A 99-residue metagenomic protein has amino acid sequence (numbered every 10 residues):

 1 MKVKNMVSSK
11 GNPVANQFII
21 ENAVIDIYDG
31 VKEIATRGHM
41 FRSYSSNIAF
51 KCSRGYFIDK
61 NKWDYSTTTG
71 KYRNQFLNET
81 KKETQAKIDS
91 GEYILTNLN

Functional and structural regions predicted by a protein language model:
M1-N99: Terminal leader/tail segments of proteins
